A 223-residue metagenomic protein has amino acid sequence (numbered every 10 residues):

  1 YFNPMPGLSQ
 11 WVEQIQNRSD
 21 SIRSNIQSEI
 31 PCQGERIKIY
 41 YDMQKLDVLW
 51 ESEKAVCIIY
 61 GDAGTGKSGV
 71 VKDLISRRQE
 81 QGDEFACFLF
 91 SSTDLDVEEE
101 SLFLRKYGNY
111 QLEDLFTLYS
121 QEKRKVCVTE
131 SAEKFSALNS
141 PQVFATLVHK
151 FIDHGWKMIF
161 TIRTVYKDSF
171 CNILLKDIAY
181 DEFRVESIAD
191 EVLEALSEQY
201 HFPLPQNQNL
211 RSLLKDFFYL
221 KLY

Functional and structural regions predicted by a protein language model:
Y1: Charged, structured surface patches that assemble and position nucleic-acid processing machinery
P4-Y223: P-loop NTPase signaling cores
